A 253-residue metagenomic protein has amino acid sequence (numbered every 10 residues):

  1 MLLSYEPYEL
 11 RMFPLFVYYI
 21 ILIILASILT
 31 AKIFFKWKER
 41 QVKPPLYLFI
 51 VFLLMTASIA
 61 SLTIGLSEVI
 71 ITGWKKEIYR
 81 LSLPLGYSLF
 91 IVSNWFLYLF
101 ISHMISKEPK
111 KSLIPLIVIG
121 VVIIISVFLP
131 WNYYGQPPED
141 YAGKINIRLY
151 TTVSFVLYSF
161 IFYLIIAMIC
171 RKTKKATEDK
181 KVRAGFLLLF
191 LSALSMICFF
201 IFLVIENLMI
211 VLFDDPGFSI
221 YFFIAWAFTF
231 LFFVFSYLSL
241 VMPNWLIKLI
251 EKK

Functional and structural regions predicted by a protein language model:
L2-S4, E39, A57-L83, G135-E139 (+1 more regions): Helix-loop junctions on the outward
Y5-L22, S126-M168, F222: Extracellular-loop-to-transmembrane junctions of the mid-late helices
Y19-L29, G86-L99, F155-M168, A227-V241: Hydrophobic cores of alpha-helical transmembrane segments in multi-pass inner/ER membrane proteins, independent
I20-I33, P44-I70, L89-W95, V122-V127 (+2 more regions): Hydrophobic alpha-helical transmembrane segments of multi-pass membrane proteins
E39-F52, K110-I117, K180-L191, K252-K253: Membrane-interfacial loop-to-transmembrane alpha-helix junctions, especially the N-terminal start
E39-L48, V69-L89, L99-L113: Membrane-interface helix-loop-helix junctions at boundaries between adjacent transmembrane segments
L99-Y133, K253: The cytoplasmic-loop to transmembrane-helix boundary for the fourth helix
F160-K175, K180-K253: C-terminal transmembrane-bundle signature of multipass membrane proteins, characterized by strong activation on
